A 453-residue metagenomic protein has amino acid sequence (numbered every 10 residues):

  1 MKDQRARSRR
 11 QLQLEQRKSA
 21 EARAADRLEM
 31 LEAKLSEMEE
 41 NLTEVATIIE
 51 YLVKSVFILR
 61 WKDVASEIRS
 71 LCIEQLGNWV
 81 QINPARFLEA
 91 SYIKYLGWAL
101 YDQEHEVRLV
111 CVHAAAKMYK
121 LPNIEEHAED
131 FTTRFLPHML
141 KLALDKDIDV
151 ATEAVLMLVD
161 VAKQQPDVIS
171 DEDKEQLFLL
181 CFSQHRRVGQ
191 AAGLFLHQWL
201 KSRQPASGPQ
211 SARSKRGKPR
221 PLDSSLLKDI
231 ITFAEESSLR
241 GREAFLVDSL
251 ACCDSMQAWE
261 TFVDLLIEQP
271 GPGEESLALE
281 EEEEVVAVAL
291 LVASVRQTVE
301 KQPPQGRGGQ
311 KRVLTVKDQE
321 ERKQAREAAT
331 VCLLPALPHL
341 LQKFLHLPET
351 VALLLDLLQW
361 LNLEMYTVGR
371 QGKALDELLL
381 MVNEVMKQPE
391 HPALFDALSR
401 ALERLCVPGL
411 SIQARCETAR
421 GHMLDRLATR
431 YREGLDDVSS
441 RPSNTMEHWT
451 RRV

Functional and structural regions predicted by a protein language model:
K2-R10, E15, I169-L290, S294-D318: Eukaryote-biased recognition of long, low-complexity, charge-rich segments
K2-V161, Q165-P166, L290-A293, T298 (+5 more regions): Alpha-solenoid helical repeat scaffolds
I68, E283-V286, L394: Residue-level detector of well-ordered alpha-helical segments, enriched for hydrophobic/aromatic packing positions
A115, F395-L398: Short secondary-structure transition/capping segments
T132, S170-L180, S214-G217, L398 (+1 more regions): Short, highly charged low-complexity linear segments
V286, A397-E403, V453: Low-complexity, intrinsically disordered short segments enriched for Gly/Pro and polybasic residues
E384-K387, R400, R404: Eukaryote-specific, intrinsically disordered low-complexity regulatory segments in nuclear proteins, enriched
